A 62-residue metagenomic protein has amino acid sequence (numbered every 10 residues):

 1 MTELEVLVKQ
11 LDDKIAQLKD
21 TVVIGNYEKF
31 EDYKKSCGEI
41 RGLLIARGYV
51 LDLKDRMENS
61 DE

Functional and structural regions predicted by a protein language model:
M1-K29: N-terminal acidic leader/helix
E5, M57-E62: Short acidic DE-rich linear segments
Y27-E58: Short, charge-rich amphipathic interface segments used for partner binding and complex assembly
